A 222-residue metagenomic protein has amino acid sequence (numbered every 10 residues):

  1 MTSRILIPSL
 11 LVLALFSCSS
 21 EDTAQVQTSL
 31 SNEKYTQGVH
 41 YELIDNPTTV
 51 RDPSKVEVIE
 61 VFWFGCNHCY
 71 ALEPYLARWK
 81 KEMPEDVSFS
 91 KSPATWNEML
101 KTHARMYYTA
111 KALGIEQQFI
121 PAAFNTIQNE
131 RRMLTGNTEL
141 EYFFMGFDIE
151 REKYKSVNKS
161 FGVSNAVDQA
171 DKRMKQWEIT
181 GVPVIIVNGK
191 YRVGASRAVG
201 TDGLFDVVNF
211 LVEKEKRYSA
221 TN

Functional and structural regions predicted by a protein language model:
M1-I7: Bacterial N-terminal signal peptides that target proteins for export
I5, F147-N222: C-terminal cap of thioredoxin/glutaredoxin-like
P8, L13-E98, E213-N222: Extracytoplasmic thiol/disulfide redox context detector
F62-G65, K80-M83, A110-G114, A123 (+5 more regions): Sec/Tat-exported extracytoplasmic proteins
G65-H68, T95-M99, N125-E130, G162-V163 (+1 more regions): Solvent-exposed loop/turn segments at secondary-structure junctions within structured extracellular/periplasmic domains
Y70-E73, L100-A104, A198-T201: Conserved strand-to-helix beginnings and helix N-cap segments that scaffold or border functional pockets
E73-K80, H103-Y107, I120, N137 (+4 more regions): Extracytoplasmic/secreted envelope proteins and their assembly/folding machinery, especially bacterial periplasmic
E85-M145: Structural microenvironment flanking redox-active thiols in thiol-disulfide oxidoreductases
